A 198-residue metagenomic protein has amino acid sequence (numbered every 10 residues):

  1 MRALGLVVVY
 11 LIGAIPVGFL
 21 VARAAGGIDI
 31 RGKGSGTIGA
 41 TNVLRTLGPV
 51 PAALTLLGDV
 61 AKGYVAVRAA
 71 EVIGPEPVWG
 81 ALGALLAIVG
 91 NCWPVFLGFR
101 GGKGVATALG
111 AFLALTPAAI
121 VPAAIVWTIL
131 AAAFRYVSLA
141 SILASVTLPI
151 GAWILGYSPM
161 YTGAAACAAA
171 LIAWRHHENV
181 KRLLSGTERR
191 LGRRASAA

Functional and structural regions predicted by a protein language model:
M1-G26: N-terminal signal-anchor transmembrane alpha helix
M1-V7, V65-L82, L113-I120, A152-A164: Helix-coil boundary and interhelical linker segments in multi-pass alpha-helical membrane proteins
A3-V8, A52-A53, G80-L85, L109 (+3 more regions): Hydrophobic alpha-helical transmembrane segments
Y10-A14, I88-G98, L130-R135: Transmembrane alpha-helix interface/packing and boundary motifs in multi-pass membrane proteins, characterized by
F19-V50, N179-A198: Cytosolic, membrane-interface loops and tails of multi-pass inner-membrane proteins
I28-A40, F96-L109, Y136-A144: Short, non-helical or kinked segments that cap or interrupt transmembrane helices
L44-G48, A69-I73, L86, G90 (+2 more regions): Interfacial segments of multi-pass membrane proteins
R45-E71, G83: Multi-pass membrane catalytic core of lipid/isoprenoid biosynthesis enzymes
